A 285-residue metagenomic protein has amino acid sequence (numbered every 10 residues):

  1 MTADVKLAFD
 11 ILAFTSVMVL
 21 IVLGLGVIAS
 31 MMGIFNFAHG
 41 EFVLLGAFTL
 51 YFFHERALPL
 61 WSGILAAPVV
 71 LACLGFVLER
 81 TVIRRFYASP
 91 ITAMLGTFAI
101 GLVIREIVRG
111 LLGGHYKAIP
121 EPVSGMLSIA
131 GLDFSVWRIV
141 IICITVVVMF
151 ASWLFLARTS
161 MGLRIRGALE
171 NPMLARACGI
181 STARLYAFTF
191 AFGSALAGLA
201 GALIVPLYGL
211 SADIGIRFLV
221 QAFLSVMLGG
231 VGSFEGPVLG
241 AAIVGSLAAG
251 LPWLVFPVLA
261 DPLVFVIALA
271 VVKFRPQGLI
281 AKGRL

Functional and structural regions predicted by a protein language model:
M1-I21, T49, A57-G63, S89-M94 (+6 more regions): Membrane-interfacial amphipathic/re-entrant helices at transmembrane-helix boundaries
T2-I11, F155-S160, Y186-V226, A248-D261: Inter-helical junctions in multi-pass inner-membrane proteins, predominant in energy-converting antiporter-like
A3-F53, T81-T92, L228-F234: Single transmembrane alpha-helix segments in multi-pass membrane proteins
V19-G24, E41-L45, G198-L199, S211-V231 (+1 more regions): Hydrophobic alpha-helical segments embedded in the membrane of multi-pass proteins
L20, L71, Q221-A248, I267-V272: Hydrophobic alpha-helical transmembrane segments of polytopic membrane proteins
L25, L58-G101, I107, L239-V244 (+1 more regions): Alpha-helical transmembrane segments within multi-pass membrane transporters and channels
R85-R158, L185-F188, V255, L263 (+2 more regions): Transmembrane helix-bundle core of multi-pass membrane transporters and related energy-transducing complexes
A130-S211, F234-L239: Helix-loop-helix "hairpin" substructures at the membrane interface of multi-pass membrane proteins
